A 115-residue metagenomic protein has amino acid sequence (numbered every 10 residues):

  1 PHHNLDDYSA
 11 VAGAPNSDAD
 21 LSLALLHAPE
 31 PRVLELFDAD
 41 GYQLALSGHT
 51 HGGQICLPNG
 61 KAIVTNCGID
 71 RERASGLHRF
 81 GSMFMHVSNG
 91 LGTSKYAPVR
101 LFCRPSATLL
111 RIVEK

Functional and structural regions predicted by a protein language model:
P1-K115: Soluble catalytic domains of enzymes that build or remodel membrane lipids, polysaccharides, and related
